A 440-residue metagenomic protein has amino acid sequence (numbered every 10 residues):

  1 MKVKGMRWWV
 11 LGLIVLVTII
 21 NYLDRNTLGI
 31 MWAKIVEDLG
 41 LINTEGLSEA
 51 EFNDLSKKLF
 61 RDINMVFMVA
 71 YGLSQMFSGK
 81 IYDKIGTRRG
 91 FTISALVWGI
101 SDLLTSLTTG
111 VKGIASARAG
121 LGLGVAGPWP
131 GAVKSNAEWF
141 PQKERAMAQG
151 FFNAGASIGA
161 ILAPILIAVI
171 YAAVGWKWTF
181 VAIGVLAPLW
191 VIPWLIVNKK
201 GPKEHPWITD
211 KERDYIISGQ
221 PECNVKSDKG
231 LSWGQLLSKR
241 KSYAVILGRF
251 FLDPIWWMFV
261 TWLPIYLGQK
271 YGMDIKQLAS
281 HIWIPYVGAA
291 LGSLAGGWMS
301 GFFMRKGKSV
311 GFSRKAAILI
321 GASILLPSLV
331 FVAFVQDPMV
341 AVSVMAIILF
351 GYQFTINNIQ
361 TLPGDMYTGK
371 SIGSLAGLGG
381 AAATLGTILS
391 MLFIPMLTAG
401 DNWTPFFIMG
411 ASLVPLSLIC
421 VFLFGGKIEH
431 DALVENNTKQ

Functional and structural regions predicted by a protein language model:
W9-E45, F259-P264: Extracytoplasmic
L28-I30, L237-L294, T355-Q360, S390-M391: Extracytoplasmic gate region of multi-pass secondary transporters
M31-L73: Extracellular/periplasmic helix-loop-helix junction of adjacent transmembrane segments in MFS-like secondary
R61-K80, W283-G296: Central cavity-lining transmembrane alpha-helices of secondary-active solute carriers, predominantly the Major
L73-V111: Conserved MFS/SLC helix-loop-helix module at the cytosolic interface between two early adjacent transmembrane helices
G86, L107-G113, G124, P141 (+3 more regions): Helix-breaking motifs and short loop linkers at transmembrane-helix boundaries and internal kinks in secondary membrane
A117-A156: Cytoplasmic helix-loop-helix junction between adjacent transmembrane helices in 12-TM secondary transporters
G155-H205: Helix-loop-helix hairpin linking two adjacent transmembrane segments in secondary transporters
